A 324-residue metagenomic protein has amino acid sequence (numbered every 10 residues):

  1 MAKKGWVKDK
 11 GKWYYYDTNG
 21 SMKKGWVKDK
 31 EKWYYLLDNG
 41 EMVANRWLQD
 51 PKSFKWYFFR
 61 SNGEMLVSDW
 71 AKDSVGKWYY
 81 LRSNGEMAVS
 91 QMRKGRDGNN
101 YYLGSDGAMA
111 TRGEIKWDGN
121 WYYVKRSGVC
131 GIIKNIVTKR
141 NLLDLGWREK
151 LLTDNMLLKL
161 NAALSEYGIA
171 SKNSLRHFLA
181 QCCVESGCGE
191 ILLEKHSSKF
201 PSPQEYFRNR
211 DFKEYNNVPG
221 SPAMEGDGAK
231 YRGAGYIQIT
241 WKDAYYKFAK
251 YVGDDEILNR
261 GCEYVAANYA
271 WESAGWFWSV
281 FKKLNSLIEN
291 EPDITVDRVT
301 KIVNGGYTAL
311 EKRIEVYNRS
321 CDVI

Functional and structural regions predicted by a protein language model:
M1-K134: Extracellular adhesion/carbohydrate-binding repeat motifs centered on closely spaced tryptophans
P51, G95, A170-S174, A229-R232 (+2 more regions): Extracellular/periplasmic catalytic domains that process cell-envelope and extracellular macromolecules
N135-L152, A180-F277: Peptidoglycan-targeting cell-wall enzymes and recognition modules
L142-D144, R148-K172: An N-terminal domain-cap segment
A162, K172-G187: Active-site-adjacent structural elements in enzyme catalytic domains
C182-S186, L287-A309: Acidic helix/loop microenvironments that form the catalytic cleft of cell-wall polysaccharide enzymes
G275, S279-N285, V303: Extended serine/threonine-enriched, polar tracts that run as long, contiguous segments within proteins
K301, G305-I324: Extracellular low-complexity, O-glycosylation-prone Ser/Thr/Pro/Gly-rich "stalks" and linkers flanking catalytic
